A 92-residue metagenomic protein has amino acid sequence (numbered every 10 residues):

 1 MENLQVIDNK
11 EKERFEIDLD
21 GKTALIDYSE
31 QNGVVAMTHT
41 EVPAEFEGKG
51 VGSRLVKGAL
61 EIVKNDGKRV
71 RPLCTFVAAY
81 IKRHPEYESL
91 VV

Functional and structural regions predicted by a protein language model:
M1-V35: N-terminal first-folded block
S29, T40, V92: Short histidine
T38-T40, T75: Ser/Thr-centric signal marking residues that sit in or immediately flank functional binding/regulatory motifs
T40-E47: A short, internal acetyl-CoA/4′-phosphopantetheine-binding micro-motif in the GNAT/acyltransferase core
G48-A59: Conserved acetyl-CoA-binding loop-helix of GNAT-fold acetyltransferases
G58-V92: C-terminal structural segments of small proteins and small subunits
